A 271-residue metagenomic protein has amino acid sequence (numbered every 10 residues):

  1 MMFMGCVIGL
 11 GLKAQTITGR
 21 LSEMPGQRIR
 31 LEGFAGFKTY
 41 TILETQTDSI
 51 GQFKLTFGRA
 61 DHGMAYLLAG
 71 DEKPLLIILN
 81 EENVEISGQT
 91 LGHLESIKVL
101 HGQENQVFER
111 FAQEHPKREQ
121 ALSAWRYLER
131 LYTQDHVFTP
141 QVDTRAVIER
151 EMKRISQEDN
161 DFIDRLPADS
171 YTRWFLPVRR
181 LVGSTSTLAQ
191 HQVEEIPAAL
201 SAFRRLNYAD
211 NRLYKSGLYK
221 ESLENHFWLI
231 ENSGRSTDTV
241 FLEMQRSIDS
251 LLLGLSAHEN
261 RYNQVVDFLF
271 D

Functional and structural regions predicted by a protein language model:
M1, T139-D143, S156, E231 (+1 more regions): General secondary-structure edge motif
M1-R20: Bacterial Sec-dependent N-terminal signal peptides
F3, Y40, G254: Generic anion/oxyanion-binding catalytic loop in active/binding sites
G11-L12, R20-S22, G58-A60, G254-Q264: Short, surface-exposed loop and linker segments with low hydrophobicity and enrichment for Pro/Ser/Thr
Q15-D169, W174-R205, A209: A non-transmembrane, solvent-exposed segment enriched in polar/low-complexity residues
I196-N260, Q264-V266: Structured, charged N-terminal subsegments at the starts of enzyme catalytic cores and at intra-chain domain/subunit
F270-D271: A cross-kingdom marker for long, charged
